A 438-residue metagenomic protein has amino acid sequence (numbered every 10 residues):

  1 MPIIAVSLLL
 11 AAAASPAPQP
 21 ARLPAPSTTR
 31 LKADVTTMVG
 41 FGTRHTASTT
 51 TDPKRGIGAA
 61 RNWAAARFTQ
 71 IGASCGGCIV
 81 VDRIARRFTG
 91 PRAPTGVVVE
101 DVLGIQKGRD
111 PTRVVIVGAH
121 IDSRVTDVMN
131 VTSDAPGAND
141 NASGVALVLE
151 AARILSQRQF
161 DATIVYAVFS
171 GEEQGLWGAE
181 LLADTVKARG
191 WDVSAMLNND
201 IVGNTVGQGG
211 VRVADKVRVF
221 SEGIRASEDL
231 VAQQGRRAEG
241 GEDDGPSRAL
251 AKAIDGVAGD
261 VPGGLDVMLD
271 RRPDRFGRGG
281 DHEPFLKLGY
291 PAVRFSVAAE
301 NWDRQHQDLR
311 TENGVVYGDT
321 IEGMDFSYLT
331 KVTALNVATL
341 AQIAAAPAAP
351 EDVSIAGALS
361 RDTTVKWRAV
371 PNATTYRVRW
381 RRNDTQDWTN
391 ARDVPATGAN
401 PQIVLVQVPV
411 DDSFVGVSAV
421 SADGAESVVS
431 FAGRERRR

Functional and structural regions predicted by a protein language model:
A33-Q106: A non-catalytic alpha/beta surface segment that caps or lines the substrate-entry region of metallo-dependent hydrolase
V39, V202-F220, L269-P347: Active-site-adjacent mobile loop/cap segments within catalytic or ligand-binding domains
G104, V117, D122-S123, D127-L176 (+1 more regions): Alpha-helical metal-binding/catalytic segments enriched in His/Glu/Asp
F169-E283, L288, A292: Metal-dependent peptidase/peptidase-like ectodomains
R361-A373: Conserved aromatic anchor
A373-D393: Extracellular low-complexity, O-glycosylation-prone stalks/linkers
L405-E426: Beta-strand-rich modules
A422-R438: Extracellular fibronectin type III
